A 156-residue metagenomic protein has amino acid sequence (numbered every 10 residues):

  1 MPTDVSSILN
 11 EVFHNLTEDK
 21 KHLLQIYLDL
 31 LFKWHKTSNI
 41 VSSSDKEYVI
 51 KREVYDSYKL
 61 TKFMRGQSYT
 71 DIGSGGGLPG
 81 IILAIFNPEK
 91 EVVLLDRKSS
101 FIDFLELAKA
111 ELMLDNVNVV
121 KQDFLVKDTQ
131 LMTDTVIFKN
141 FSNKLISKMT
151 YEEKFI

Functional and structural regions predicted by a protein language model:
P2-G66, F104-D115: Class I SAM-dependent transferase core
R52, F86-K90, V126: Alpha-helix termini
G66-G75: Conserved class I S-adenosyl-L-methionine
G76-E89: Conserved SAM-binding loop of SAM-dependent methyltransferases across substrates and taxa, primarily the Class I
E91-D96: Conserved SAM-binding motif I beta-strand of class I
R97-I156: S-adenosylmethionine
